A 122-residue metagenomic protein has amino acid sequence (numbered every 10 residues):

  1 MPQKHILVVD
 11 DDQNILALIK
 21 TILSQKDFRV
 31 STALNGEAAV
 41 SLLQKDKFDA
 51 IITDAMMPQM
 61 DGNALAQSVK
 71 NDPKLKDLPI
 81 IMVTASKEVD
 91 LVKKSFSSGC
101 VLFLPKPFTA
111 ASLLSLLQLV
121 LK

Functional and structural regions predicted by a protein language model:
A17-Q25: Charged docking surfaces used in two-component/phosphorelay signaling
T32-A50: Acidic, metal-coordinating helix/loop segments flanking the phosphotransfer/catalytic sites of two-component signaling
M57: Receiver (REC) domain active-site loop signature in two-component systems and cognate sites in sensor histidine kinases
L104-K106: A Lys-centered signature of the CheY-like receiver
F108-L117: C-terminal output helix
